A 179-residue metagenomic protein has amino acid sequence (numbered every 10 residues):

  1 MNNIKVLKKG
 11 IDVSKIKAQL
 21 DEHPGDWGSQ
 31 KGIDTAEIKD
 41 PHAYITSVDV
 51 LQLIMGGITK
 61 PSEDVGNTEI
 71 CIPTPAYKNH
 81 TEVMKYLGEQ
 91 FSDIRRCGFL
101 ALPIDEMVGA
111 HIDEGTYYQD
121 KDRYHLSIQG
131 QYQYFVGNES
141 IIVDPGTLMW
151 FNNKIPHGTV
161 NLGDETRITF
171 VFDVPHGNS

Functional and structural regions predicted by a protein language model:
M1-Q90: Non-heme Fe(II)/2-oxoglutarate
L87-F91, G115-Y118: Short, conserved, surface-exposed binding loops centered on an aromatic residue
S92-I94, P103-D105, Q119-R123, Q129-Q131: Short connector loops at helix/strand junctions that flank enzyme active sites, especially segments positioning acidic
F99-Y118: Conserved short histidine dyad/triad with adjacent acidic residue
G109, H125-P145: A short beta-strand-loop-beta hairpin characteristic of the jelly-roll/cupin
D122-S127, L148-W150, D164-S179: A short hydrophobic beta-strand segment most commonly corresponding to one strand of the jelly-roll/cupin
I142-P156: Conserved metal-binding segment of the jelly-roll/cupin
T159-G163: Asparagine-centered strand-capping/turn motif at beta-strand->loop junctions
